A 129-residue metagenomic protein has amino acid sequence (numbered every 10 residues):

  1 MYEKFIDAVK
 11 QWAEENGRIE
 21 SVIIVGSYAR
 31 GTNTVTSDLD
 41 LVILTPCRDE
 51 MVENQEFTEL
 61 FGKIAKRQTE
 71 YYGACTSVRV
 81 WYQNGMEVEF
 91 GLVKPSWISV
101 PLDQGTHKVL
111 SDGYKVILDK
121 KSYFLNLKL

Functional and structural regions predicted by a protein language model:
M1-I23: Helical scaffold of the NTase/Pol beta-like nucleotidyltransferase catalytic core
F5, S21, E50, N54 (+2 more regions): Short linear sequence motifs
D7, D38-D40, D49, D103 (+2 more regions): Acidic-enriched, low-complexity/disordered segments with a strong bias for Aspartate over Glutamate
D7-W12, V25, L44-T69, T76-S77: Conserved NTP-binding catalytic cores of kinases and kinase-like/nucleotidyltransferase enzymes across multiple kinase
A13-E15, G31-V35, R79-V80: Short secondary-structure boundary/capping segments within folded domains
V22, S27, W81: Short glycine- and Lys/Arg-enriched binding-loop motifs that mark or flank ligand-binding interfaces
G26, R30-T58, G85-E87, G91: Catalytic metal-binding acidic patch
E59-L129: Conserved NTP/Mg2+-binding pocket subregion across the NTase superfamily
